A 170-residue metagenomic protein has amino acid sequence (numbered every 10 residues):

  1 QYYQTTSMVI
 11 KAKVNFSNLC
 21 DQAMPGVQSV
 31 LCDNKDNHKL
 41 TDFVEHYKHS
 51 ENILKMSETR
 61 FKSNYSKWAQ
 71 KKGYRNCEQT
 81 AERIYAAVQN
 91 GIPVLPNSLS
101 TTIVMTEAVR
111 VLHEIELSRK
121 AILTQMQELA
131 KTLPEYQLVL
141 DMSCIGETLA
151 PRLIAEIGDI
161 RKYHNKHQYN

Functional and structural regions predicted by a protein language model:
Q1-N170: A detector of single, family-specific signature residues that are central to catalytic or substrate-handling motifs
